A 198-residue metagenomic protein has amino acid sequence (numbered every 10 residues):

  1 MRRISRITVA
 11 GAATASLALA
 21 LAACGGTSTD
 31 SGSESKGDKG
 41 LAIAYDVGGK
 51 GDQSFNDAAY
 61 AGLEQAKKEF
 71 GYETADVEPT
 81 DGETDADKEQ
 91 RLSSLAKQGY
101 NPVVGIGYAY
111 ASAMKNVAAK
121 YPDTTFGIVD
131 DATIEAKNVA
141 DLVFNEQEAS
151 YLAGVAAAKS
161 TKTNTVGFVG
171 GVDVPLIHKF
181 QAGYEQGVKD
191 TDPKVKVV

Functional and structural regions predicted by a protein language model:
M1-A22: Sec-dependent bacterial lipoprotein signal peptides
R6-I7, L21-G37: Bacterial lipoprotein signal-peptidase II cleavage site
G32-E34, L41-E69, A75-K88, G107-Y110 (+1 more regions): Extracytoplasmic "Venus flytrap"
L63, Y151-V198: An alpha-beta-alpha
D85-G99: Short, well-structured alpha-helical segments in soluble
K97-G107, G127-V129: Periplasmic-binding protein-like
Y108-N116, K120: Hydrophobic alpha-helical
A119-V143: Flexible loop/hinge segments that line or gate small-molecule binding clefts
